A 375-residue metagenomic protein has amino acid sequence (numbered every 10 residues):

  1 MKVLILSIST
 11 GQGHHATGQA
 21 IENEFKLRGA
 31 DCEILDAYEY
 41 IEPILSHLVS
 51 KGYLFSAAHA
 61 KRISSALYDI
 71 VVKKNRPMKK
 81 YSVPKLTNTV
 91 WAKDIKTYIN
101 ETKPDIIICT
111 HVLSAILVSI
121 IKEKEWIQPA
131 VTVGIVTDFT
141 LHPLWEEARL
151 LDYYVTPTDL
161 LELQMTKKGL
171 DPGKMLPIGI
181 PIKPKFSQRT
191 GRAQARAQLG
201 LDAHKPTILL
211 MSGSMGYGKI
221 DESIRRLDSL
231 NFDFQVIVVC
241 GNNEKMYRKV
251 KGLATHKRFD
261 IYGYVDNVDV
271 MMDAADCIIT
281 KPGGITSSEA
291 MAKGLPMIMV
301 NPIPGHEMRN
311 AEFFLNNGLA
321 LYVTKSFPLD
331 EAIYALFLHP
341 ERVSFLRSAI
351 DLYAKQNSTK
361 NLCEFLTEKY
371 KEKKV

Functional and structural regions predicted by a protein language model:
A20-I95: Conserved N-terminal ligand/cofactor-binding loop architecture of enzyme catalytic domains
E123-Q188: Active-site-proximal region of nucleotide-activated glycan assembly enzymes, centered on histidine/acidic-rich loops
Q188-G200: A short helix/loop element that forms part of the nucleotide-sugar donor recognition site in Leloir-type
L201-A274: Donor-nucleotide binding loops and adjacent catalytic segments primarily of GT-B fold Leloir glycosyltransferases
M271-R309: A donor-sugar binding/catalytic signature common to diverse glycosyltransferases and related nucleotide-sugar
L315-G318, T324-E341: C-terminal "capping" alpha-helix adjacent to the active site of nucleotide-linked donor transferases in cell-envelope
R342-Q356: A short, well-ordered alpha-helix in the C-terminal region of glycosyltransferases
K355-V375: C-terminal alpha-helical cap of glycosyltransferases
